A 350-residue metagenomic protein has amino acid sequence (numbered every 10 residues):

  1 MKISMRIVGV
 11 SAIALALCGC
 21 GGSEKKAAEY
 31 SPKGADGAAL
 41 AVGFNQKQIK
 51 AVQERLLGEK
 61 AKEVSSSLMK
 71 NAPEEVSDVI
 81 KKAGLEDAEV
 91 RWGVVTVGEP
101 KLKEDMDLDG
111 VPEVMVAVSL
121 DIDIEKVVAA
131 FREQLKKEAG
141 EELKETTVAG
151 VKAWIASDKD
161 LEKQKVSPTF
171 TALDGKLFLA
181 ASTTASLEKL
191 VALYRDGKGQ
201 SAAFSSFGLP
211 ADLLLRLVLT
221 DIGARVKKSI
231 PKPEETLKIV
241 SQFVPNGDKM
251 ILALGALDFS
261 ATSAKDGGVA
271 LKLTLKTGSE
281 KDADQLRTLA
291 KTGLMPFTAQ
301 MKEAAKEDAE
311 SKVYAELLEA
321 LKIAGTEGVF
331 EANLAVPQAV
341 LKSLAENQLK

Functional and structural regions predicted by a protein language model:
M1-G9: Bacterial N-terminal signal peptides that target proteins for export
A16-G19: C-terminal motif of bacterial Sec signal peptides marking the signal peptidase cleavage site
S23-G150, S263, V329: Long, low-complexity, Ser/Thr/Gly/Pro-rich intrinsically disordered segments that act as flexible linkers and assembly
A38-V42, V114-L120, L215, A253-A261 (+3 more regions): One face of beta-strands
A39, A264-G267, A283, A304-K350: A cross-kingdom marker for long, charged
K47, P100, S119-D123, K159 (+4 more regions): Solvent-exposed coil/turn segments that connect beta secondary-structure elements in extracytoplasmic/periplasmic
I49, L57-E89, G93-V94, K137-D266 (+5 more regions): An internal, short helix-loop-strand segment that often contains or flanks glycine-aspartate motifs
A51, I122-A129, E280-T288, L341: Short, conserved charged micro-motifs
